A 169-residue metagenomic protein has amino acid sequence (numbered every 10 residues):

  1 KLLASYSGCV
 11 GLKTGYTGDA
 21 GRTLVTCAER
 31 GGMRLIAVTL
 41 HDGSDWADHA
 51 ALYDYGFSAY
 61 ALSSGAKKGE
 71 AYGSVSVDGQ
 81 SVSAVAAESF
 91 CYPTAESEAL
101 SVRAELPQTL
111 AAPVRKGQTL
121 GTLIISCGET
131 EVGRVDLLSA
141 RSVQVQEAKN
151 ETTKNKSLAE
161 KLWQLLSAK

Functional and structural regions predicted by a protein language model:
K1-K169: Domain-terminus/edge residues, biased toward the C-terminal soluble/receptor-binding domains of extracytoplasmic
